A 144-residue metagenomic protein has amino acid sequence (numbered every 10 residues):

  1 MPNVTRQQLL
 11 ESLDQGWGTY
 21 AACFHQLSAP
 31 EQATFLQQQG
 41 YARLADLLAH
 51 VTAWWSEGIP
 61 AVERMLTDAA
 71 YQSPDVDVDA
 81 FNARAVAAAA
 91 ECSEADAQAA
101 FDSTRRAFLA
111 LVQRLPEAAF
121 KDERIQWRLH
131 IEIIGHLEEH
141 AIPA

Functional and structural regions predicted by a protein language model:
M1-L9, E57-S103: Short, helix-capping/interhelical loops that line the mouth of catalytic, cofactor-, or ligand-binding pockets
P2-Q37: Long, hydrophobic N-terminal alpha-helical segment
L9-G16, Y20, W54, G58 (+4 more regions): Alpha-helical packing segments of well-folded alpha/beta enzyme cores
D14, A33-A80, R114-A144: Short, contiguous alpha-helical
H25-S28, V62-E63, A89, L109 (+1 more regions): Amphipathic alpha-helical interaction segments
L27-A29, S93, P116: Residues that cap or delimit alpha-helices
T104-A107, L111-A118: Mid-sequence acidic-hydrophobic segments that form the walls of catalytic/ligand-binding cavities or oligomerization
